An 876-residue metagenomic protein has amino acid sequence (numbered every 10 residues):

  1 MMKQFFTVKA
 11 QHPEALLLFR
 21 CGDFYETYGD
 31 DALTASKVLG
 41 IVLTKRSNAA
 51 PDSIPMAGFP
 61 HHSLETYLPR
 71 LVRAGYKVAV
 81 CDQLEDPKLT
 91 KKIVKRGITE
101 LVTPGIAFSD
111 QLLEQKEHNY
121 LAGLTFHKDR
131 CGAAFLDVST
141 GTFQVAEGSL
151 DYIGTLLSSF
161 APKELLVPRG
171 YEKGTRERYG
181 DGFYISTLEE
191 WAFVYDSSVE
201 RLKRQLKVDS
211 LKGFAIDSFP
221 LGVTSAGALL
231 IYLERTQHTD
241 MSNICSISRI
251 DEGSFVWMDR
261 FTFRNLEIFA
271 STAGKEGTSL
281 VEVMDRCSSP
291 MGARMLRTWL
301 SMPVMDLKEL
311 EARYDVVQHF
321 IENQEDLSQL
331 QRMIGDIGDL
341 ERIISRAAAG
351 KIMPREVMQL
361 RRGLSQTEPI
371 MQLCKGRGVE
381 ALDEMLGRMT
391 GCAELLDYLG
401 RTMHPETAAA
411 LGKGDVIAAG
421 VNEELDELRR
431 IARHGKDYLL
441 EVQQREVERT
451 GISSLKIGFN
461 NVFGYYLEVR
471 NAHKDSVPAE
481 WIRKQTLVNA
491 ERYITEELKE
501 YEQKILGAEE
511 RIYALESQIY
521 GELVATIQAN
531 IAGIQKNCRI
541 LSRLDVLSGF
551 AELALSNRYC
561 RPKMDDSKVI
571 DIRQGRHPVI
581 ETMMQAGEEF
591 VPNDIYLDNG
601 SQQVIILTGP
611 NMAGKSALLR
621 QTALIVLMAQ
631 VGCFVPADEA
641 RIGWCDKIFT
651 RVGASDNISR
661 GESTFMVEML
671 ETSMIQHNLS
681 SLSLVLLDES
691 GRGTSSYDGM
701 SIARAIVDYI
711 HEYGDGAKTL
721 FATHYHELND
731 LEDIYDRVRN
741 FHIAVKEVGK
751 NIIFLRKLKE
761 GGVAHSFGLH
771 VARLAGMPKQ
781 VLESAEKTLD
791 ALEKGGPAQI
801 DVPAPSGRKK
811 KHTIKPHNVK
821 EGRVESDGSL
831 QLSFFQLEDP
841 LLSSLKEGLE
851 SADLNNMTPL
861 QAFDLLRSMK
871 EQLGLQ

Functional and structural regions predicted by a protein language model:
M1-H319, S328, R332-G335, D339-A348 (+3 more regions): Charged catalytic and DNA/RNA-contacting regions of genome-maintenance and nucleic-acid-processing enzymes
M2, L18, Y25, G29 (+33 more regions): Amphipathic alpha-helical transducer elements in NTP-driven molecular machines
G29-A32, F219, S288, A293 (+6 more regions): ATPase nucleotide-binding head domains, primarily ABC-like/P-loop NTPase cores
C81, P104-L113, D240, G378-A381 (+5 more regions): Active-site phosphate-binding and catalytic loops of NTP-dependent enzymes
A349, M353, G363-Q366, E384 (+3 more regions): Charged, surface-exposed helical/loop "interaction arms" that form contiguous linear patches used for dimerization
L440, V447-N471: Extended, charged helical/alpha-beta scaffold domains that provide interaction surfaces
L487, E491-A525: Extended, charged coiled-coil "arm/hinge" scaffolds of SMC/Rad50-like chromosome-maintenance ATPases and other large
Q831, L837-Q876: C-terminal tails and terminal domains of large nucleic-acid-associated and other macromolecular-machine proteins
